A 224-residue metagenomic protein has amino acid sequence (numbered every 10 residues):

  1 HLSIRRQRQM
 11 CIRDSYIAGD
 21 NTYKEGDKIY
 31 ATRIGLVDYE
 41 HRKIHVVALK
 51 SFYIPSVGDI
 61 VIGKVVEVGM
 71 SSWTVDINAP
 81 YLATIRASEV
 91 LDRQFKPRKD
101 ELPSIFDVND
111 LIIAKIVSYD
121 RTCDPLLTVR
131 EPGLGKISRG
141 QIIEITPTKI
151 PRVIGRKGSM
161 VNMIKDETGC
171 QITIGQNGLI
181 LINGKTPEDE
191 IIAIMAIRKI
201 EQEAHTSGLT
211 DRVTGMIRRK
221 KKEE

Functional and structural regions predicted by a protein language model:
H1-I12: Single conserved hydrophobic/aromatic residue that forms the stacking wall/gate of nucleotide- or nucleobase-binding
R13-F52, V57-K64, V68-S72, N78-E224: RNA-contacting regions in translation and RNA-metabolism proteins, encompassing KH/S1 modules where present
